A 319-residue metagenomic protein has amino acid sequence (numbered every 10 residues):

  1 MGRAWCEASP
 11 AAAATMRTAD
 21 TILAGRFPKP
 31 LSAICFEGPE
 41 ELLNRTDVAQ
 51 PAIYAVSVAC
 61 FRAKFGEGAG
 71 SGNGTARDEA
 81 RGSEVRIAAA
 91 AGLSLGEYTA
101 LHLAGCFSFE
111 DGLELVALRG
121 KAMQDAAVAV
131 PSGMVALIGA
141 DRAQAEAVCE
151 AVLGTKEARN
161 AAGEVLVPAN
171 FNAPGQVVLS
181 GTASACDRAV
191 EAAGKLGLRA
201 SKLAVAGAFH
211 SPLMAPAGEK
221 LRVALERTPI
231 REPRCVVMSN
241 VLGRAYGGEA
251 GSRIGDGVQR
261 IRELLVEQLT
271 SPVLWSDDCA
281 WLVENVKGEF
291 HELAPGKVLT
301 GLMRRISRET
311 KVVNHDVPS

Functional and structural regions predicted by a protein language model:
M1-A161, L203, E289-P318: FabD-like malonyl-/acyl-CoA
T21-F27, A49, G70-G74, E79-A80 (+1 more regions): Alpha/beta catalytic cores of group-transfer enzymes, especially the acyltransferase/condensing modules of polyketide
I53, S57-A59, Q268-W275: A short, flexible low-complexity segment enriched in Lys/Arg and Gly/Pro that occurs in N-terminal basic tails
C60-F61, L221, D278-L282: Generic hydrophobic alpha-helical segments
V85, E232, N285: Structured loop/turn residues at beta-strand edges in well-structured enzyme cores
S94, P229, V286: Conserved functional loop/turn residues at catalytic and ligand-binding sites
S271-K287: A short, acidic, amphipathic alpha-helical segment used as a generic capping/interface helix at domain edges
